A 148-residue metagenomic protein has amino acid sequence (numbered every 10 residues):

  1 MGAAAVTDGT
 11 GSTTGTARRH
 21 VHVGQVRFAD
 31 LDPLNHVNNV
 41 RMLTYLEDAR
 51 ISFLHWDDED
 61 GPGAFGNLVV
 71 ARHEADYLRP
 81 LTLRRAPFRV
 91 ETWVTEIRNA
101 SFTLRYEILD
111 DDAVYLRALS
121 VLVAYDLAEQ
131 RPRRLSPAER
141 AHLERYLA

Functional and structural regions predicted by a protein language model:
G2-H22, T82-R84, T95-A148: HotDog/MaoC-like acyl-thioester-processing domains
G2-S52, W56: Catalytic strand-loop segment that frames the active site of acyl-thioester-processing enzymes
G24-F28, Y77, A124: Hydrophobic residues in beta-strands and at strand termini
L34-N35, T92, Q130: Hydrophobic pocket/interface hotspot
V37, L68-V70, Y115: A broad, structural micro-motif
V40-M42, V90, L135-R140: Short intrinsically disordered coil segments
F53-R89, W93-E96, A100-F102: Hydrophobic beta-strand-centered segment that forms part of the acyl-chain substrate-binding groove
